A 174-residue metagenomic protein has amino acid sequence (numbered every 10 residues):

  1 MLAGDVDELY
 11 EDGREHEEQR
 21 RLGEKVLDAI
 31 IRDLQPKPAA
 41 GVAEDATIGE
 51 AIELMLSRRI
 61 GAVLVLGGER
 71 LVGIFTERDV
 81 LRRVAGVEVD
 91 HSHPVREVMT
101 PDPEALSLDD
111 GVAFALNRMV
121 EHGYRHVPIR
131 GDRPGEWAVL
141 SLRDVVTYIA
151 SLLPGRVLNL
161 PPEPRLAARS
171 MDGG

Functional and structural regions predicted by a protein language model:
M1-G174: Tandem CBS (Cystathionine beta-synthase) repeat/Bateman regulatory domains
